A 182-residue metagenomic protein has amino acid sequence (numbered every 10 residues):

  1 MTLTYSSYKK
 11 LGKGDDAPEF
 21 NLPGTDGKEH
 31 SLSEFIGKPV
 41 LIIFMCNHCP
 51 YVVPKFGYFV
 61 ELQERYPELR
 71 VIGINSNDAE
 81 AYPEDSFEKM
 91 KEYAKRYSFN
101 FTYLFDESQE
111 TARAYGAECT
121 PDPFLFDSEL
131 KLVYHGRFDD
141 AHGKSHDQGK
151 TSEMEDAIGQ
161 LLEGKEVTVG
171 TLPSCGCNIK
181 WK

Functional and structural regions predicted by a protein language model:
M1-G170, N178-K182: Chalcogenol-based redox active-site neighborhoods
